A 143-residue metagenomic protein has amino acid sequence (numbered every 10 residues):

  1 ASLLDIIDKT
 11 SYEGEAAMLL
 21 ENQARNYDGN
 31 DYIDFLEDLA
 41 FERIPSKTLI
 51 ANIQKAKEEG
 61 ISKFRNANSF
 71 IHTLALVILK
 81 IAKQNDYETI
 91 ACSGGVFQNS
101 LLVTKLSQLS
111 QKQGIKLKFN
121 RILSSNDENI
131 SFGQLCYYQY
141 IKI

Functional and structural regions predicted by a protein language model:
A1-T89, L101-Q108: A contiguous, well-structured pocket-lining segment that forms one wall/lid of small-molecule binding clefts in soluble
S2, Q134-Y137: Domain-level signal for soluble alpha/beta catalytic cores
A67, I71, G95, R121: Glycine- and other small-residue-rich loops at beta-strand/loop junctions that grip anionic moieties
N85-A91, Q113-K118: Short, surface-exposed connector motifs at secondary-structure boundaries
C92-Q98: Conserved short loop/turn motifs at secondary-structure junctions
S100, S107-I130: Conserved phosphate-binding/catalytic loops in two-lobed NTP-binding clefts
Y137-I143: Acidic, glycine/GT-rich loop-and beta-edge segments that sit at the periphery of enzyme/chaperone cores
